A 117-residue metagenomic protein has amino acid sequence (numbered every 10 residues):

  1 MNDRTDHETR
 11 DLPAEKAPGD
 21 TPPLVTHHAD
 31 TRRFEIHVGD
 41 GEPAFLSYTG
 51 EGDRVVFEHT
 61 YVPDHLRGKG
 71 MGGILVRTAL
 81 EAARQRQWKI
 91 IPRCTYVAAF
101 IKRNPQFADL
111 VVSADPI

Functional and structural regions predicted by a protein language model:
M1-H65, E81-Q85, K89, P116-I117: Non-catalytic substrate-recognition and accessory regions of acyl/acetyltransferase enzymes
F57, I74-L75, P92: Generic alpha-helix structural propensity
G68-A79: Conserved acetyl-CoA-binding loop-helix of GNAT-fold acetyltransferases
A82-P116: C-terminal structural segments of small proteins and small subunits
